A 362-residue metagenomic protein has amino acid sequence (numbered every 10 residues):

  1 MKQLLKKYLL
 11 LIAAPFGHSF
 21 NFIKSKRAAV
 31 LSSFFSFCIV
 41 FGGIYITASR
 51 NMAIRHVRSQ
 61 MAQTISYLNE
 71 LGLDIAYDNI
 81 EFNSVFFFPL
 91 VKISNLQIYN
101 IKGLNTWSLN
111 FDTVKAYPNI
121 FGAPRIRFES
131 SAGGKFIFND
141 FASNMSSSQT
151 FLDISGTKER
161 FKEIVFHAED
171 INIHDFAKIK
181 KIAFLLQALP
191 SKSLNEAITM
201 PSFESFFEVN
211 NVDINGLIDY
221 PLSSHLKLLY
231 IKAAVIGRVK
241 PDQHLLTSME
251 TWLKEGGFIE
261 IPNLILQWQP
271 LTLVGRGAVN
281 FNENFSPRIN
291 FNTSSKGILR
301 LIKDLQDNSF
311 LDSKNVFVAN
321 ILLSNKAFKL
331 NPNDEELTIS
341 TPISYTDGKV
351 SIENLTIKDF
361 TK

Functional and structural regions predicted by a protein language model:
M1-K24: N-terminal Lys/Arg-rich, disordered targeting/topogenic segments
G17, N21-F22, S33-K362: Glycine-rich, small/hydroxylated-residue low-complexity segments
R27-L31: Membrane interfacial helix-start segments of signal peptides and signal-anchor transmembrane helices
